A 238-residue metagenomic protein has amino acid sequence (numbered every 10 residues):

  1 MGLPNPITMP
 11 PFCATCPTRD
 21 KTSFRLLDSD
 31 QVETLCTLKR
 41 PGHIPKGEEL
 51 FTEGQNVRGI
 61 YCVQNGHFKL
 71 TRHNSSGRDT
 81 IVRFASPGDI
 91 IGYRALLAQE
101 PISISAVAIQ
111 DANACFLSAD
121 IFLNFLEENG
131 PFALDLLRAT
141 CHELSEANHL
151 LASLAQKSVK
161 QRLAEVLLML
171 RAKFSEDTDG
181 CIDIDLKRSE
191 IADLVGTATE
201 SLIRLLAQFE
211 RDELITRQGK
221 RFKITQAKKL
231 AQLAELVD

Functional and structural regions predicted by a protein language model:
M1-K46, I90-I91, A95-L96: Cyclic nucleotide-binding regulatory module and flanking cytosolic helices
S23, E48-Q110: Cyclic nucleotide-binding regulatory domains
L26, I60, F84, F116 (+2 more regions): Short aromatic/basic micro-patch
V32, R83-S145: Cyclic-nucleotide recognition modules
N65, P87, D111, A119 (+5 more regions): ATP/adenylate-binding site constellation spanning eukaryotic-like Ser/Thr protein kinases, ABC-transporter
E127-T197: Polybasic "coupling" helices that flank or enter modular domains
L170-D238: Phosphate-/nucleic-acid-contacting segments
